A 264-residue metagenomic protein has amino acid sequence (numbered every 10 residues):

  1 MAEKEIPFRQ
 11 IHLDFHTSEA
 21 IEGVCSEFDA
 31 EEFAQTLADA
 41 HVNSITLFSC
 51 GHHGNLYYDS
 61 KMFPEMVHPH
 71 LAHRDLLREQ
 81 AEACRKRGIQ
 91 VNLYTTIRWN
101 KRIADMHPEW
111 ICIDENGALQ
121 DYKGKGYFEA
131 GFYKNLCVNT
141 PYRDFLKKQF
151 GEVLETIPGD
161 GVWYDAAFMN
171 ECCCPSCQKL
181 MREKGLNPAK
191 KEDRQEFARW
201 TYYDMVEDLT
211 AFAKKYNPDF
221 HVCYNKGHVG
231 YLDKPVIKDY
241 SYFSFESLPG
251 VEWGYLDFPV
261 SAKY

Functional and structural regions predicted by a protein language model:
M1-N55, R87-I89: N-terminal structural segment of carbohydrate-active enzymes
R9-L13, I45-L47, V91-L93, V162-Y164 (+2 more regions): Hydrophobic faces of well-ordered beta-strands that scaffold small-molecule active sites in alpha/beta enzyme cores
H12-F28, Y58-D75, Y127-K147, P188-D204 (+2 more regions): The substrate-binding groove and active-site-proximal loops of carbohydrate-active enzymes, especially glycoside
I21-D39, P141-E155, G227-K238, S261-A262: Short, acidic/polar
C25, L93, I97-I157, Q195 (+1 more regions): Active-site-adjacent "subsite" loops/lids of carbohydrate-active enzymes
A38-R74, W99-E115, Y122, E171 (+2 more regions): Aromatic-lined carbohydrate-binding/catalytic grooves of carbohydrate-active enzymes
H52-Y58, H107, W163-K191, V229-Y231 (+1 more regions): Active-site-proximal loop/short-helix segments that contain or immediately flank catalytic acid/base residue(s)
W99-W110, W163, N170-C173, Y202-K263: Substrate-binding cleft/loops of secretory-pathway carbohydrate-active enzymes
